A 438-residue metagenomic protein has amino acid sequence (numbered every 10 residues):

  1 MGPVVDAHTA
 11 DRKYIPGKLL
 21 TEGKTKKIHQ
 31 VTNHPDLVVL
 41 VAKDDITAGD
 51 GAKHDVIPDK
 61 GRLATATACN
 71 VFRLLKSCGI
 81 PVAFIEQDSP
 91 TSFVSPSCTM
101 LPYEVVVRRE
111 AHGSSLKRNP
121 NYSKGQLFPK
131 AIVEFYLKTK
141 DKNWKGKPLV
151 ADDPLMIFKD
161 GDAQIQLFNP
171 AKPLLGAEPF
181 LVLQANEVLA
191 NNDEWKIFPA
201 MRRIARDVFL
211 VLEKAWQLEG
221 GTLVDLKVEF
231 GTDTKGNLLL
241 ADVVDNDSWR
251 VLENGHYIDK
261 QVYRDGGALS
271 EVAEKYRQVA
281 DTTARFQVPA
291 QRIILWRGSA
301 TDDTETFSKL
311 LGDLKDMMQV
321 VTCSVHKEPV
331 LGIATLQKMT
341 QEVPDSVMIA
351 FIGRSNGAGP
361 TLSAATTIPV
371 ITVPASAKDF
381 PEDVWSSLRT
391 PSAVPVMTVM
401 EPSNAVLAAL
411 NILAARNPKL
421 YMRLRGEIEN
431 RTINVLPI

Functional and structural regions predicted by a protein language model:
R12-A163: Active-site loop/lid in soluble adenylation, ligation, and acyl-transfer enzymes
A83-T91, K214-G231: A short glycine-rich, hydrophobically flanked beta-strand micro-motif that places a catalytic Asp/Glu for divalent metal
F93, A334-P374: Glycine-rich phosphate-binding loop
G125-Y136, V244-Q291: C-terminal helix-cap and adjacent tail motif
N192-V224: A long amphipathic alpha-helix within ATP-dependent nucleotide-binding catalytic cores
P289-E328: Glycine-rich phosphate/diphosphate-binding loop of Rossmann-like nucleotide-binding domains
K378-R423: Short, glycine-/small-residue-rich phosphate/pyrophosphate-handling segment
N417-I438: Internal, active-site/partner-interface "lid" segment
